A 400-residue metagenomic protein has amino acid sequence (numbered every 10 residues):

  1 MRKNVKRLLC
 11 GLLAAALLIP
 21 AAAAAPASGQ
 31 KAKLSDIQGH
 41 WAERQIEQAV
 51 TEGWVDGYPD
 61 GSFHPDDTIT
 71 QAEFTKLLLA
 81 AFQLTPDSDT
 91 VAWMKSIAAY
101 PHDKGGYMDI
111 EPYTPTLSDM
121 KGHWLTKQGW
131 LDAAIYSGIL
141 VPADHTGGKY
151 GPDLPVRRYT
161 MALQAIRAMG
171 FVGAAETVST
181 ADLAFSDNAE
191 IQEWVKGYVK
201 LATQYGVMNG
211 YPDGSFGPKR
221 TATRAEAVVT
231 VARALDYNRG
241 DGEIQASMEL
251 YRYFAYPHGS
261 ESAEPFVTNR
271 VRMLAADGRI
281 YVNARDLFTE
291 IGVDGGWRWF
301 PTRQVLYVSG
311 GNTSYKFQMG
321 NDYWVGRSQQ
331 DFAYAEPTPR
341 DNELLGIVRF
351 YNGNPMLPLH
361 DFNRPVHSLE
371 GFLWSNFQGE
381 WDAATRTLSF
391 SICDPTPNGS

Functional and structural regions predicted by a protein language model:
R2-W41, D56-Q128, L140-Y159, R167-K196 (+2 more regions): Feature responds to low-complexity, polar/acidic, surface-exposed segments characteristic of secreted/exported proteins
G53, G206: Phosphate/pyrophosphate-binding loop motifs in nucleotide- or prenyl diphosphate-using proteins
G197, Q204-Y205: GST-like fold's C-terminal all-alpha helical module
A227-V229: Short, structured beta-strand segments at or near domain termini in extracellular proteins/domains
